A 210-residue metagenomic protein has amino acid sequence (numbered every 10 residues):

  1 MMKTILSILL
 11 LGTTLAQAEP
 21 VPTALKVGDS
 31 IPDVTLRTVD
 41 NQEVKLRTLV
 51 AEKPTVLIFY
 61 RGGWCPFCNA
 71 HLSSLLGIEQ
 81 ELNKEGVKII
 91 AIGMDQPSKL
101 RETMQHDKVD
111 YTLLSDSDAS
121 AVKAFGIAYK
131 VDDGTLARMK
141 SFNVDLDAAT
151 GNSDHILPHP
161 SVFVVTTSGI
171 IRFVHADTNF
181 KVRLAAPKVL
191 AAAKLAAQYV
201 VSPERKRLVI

Functional and structural regions predicted by a protein language model:
M1-S30, I210: N-terminal targeting signals for export/organelle localization
E19-R47: N-terminal "domain-start" segment that seeds a small globular fold
I31-P32, P54, H159-S161: Short loop/turn microsegments at loop-to-beta-strand junctions
L46-S73: Short active-site neighborhood of thiol/selenol oxidoreductases, capturing the structured segment around
A70-A124: Structural microenvironment flanking redox-active thiols in thiol-disulfide oxidoreductases
D116-K181: Thiol/selenol-based redox catalytic cores and closely related redox-interacting motifs
F180-L195: A short, polar/charged loop-to-alpha-helix boundary motif
V200-I210: Cysteine/selenocysteine-centered motifs that mediate thiol-based redox chemistry or coordinate metal-sulfur cofactors
